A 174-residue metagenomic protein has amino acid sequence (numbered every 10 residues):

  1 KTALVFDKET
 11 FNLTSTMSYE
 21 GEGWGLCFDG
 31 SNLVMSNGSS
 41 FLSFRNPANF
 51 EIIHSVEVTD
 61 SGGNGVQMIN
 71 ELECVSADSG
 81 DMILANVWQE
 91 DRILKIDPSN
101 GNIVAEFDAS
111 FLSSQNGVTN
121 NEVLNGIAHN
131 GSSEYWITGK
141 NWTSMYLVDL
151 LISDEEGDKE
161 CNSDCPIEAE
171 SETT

Functional and structural regions predicted by a protein language model:
K1-L4, F41-R45, D91-K95, S144-D149: Structural motif
K1-Y19: Glycine/small-residue-rich loop that forms an oxyanion/phosphate-binding "nest" at active or ligand-binding sites
D7-F11, N46-F50, D97-G101, L150-S153: Short loop/turn segments that connect beta-strands within beta-propeller blades
F11, F41, P47-V58, G63-N64: Catalytic phosphate/metal-binding cores of nucleic-acid and nucleotide-processing enzymes, i.e., regions that mediate
T14-S18, I53-V58, V104-F111, G157-N162: Beta-propeller fold detector
M17-S39, G62-D81, S113-S132: Beta-rich, blade/repeat-based domains predominating in secreted/periplasmic proteins but also intracellular
L33-S40, A85-Q89, I137-N141: Conserved beta-strand positions in repeat-built beta-propeller and related beta-rich domains
A128-C161: Blade-level signature of beta-propeller repeat domains, shared across WD40, Kelch, NHL, RCC1 and BNR/Asp-box propellers
